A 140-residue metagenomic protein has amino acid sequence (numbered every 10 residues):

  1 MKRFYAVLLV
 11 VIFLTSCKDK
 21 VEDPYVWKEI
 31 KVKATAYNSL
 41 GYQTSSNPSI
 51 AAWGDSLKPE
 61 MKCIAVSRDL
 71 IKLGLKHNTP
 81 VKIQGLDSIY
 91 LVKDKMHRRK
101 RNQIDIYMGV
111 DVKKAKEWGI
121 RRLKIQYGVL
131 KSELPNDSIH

Functional and structural regions predicted by a protein language model:
M1-K2, K131: Hydrophobic transmembrane alpha-helix bundles
K2-L8: Sec-dependent signal peptide recognition, specifically the positively charged N-region followed immediately by
F13-S16: C-terminal motif of bacterial Sec signal peptides marking the signal peptidase cleavage site
K18-H140: Solvent-exposed, well-ordered loop and adjacent helix/strand elements within mature globular domains that form
